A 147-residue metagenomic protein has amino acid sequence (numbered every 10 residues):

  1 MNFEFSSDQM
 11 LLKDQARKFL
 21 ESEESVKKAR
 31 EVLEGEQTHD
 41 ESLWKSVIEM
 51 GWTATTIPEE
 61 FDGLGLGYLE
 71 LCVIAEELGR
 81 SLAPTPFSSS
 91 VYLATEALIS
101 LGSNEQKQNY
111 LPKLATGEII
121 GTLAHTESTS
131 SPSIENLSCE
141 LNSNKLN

Functional and structural regions predicted by a protein language model:
M1-S88, N109, K113: Amphipathic, small/basic residue-rich leader segments at the start of a protein or domain
E4, T56, L93, A124 (+1 more regions): Conserved beta-strand segments that form the floor/walls of ligand-binding pockets within enzyme and binding domains
Q15, E23, E77-L78, V91 (+3 more regions): Fold-independent oxyanion-binding glycine-rich loops and adjacent beta-strand/coil segments at enzyme active sites
F19-E23, A97, G121-T122: Short alpha-helical functional segments enriched in proximate histidine and acidic residues
Q37, M50, Y92, G117-I119 (+1 more regions): Short, basic and Ser/Thr-rich N-terminal targeting/leader segments
G63-L64, E105-N147: Glycine-rich, Trp-frequent "lid" loop and neighboring beta-strands that shape and gate the flavin cofactor pocket
A83-E105: N-terminal glycine-rich flavin-associated loop
